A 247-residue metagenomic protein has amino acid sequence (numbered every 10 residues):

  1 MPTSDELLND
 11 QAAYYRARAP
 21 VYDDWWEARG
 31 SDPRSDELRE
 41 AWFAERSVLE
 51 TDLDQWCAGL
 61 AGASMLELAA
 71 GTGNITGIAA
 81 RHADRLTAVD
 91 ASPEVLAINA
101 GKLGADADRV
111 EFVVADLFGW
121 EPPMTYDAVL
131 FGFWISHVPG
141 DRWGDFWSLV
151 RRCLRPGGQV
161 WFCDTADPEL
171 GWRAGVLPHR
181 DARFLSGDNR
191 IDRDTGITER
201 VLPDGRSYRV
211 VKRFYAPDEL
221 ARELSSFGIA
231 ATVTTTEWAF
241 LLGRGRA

Functional and structural regions predicted by a protein language model:
P2-A61, T72-E121, V138-D145, W161-A247: Class I (Rossmann-like) S-adenosyl-L-methionine-dependent methyltransferase catalytic domain, capturing the SAM-binding
E67: Class I SAM-dependent methyltransferase core
E121-V129: A short acidic, Gly/Pro-enriched loop at the edge of an enzyme's catalytic core that lines a small-molecule cofactor
A128-R142: A short SAM/SAH-binding and catalytic strip from SAM-dependent methyltransferases
G144-P156: A short glycine-rich, Lys/Arg-flanked "PGG" loop and its adjoining helix->strand segment in the class I
